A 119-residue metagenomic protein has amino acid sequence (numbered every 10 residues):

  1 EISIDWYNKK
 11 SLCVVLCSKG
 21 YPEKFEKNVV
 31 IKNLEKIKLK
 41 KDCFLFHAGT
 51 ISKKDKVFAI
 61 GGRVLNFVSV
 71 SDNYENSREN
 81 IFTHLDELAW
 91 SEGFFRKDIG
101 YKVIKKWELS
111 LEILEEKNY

Functional and structural regions predicted by a protein language model:
E1-Y119: Peripheral (often C-terminal) accessory segments that flank ATP-dependent C-N-forming ligase machineries
